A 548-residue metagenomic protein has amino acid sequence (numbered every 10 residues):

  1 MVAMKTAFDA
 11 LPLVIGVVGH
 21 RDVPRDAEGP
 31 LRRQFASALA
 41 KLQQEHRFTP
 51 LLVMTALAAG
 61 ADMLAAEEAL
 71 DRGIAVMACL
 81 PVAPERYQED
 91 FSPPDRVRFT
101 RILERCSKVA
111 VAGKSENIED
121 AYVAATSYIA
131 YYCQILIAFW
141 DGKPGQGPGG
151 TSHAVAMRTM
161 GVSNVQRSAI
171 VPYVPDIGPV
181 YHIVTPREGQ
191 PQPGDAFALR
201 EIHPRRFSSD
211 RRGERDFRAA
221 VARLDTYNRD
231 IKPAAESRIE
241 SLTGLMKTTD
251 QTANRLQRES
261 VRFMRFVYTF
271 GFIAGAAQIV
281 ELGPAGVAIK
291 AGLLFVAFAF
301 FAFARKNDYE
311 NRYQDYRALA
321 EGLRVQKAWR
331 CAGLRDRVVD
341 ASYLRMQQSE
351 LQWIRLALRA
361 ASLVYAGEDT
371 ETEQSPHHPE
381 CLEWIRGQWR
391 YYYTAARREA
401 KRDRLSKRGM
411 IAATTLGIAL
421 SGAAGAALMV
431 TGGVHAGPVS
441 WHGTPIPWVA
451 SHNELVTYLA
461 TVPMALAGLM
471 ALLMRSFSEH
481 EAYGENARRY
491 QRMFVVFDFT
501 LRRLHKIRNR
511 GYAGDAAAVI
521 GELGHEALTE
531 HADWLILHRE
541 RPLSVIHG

Functional and structural regions predicted by a protein language model:
V2-Q192: Acidic/glycine-enriched connector segments
D195-T415, G425-G548: Conserved non-transmembrane functional hotspots
I418: ATP/NTP phosphate-donor binding region
